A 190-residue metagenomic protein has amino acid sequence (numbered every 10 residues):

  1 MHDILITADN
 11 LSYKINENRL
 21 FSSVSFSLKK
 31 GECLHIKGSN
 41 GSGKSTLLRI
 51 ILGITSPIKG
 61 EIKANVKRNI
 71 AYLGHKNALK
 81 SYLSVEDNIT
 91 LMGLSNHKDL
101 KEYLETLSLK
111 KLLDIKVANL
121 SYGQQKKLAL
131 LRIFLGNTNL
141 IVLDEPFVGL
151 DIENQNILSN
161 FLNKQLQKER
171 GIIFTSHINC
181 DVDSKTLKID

Functional and structural regions predicted by a protein language model:
I6-A8, L20-S23: Conserved structural motif at the start of ABC-family nucleotide-binding domains
K37-S39: The feature captures the beta-strand-to-loop junction immediately N-terminal to the Walker
L52: Helix-to-loop junction immediately C-terminal to a conserved catalytic motif
K76, S81-D99: Q-loop/switch helix immediately C-terminal to the Walker
K98-L113, F134: Conserved ABC ATPase "signature" region
K116-G123: Conserved ABC ATPase signature
L130: Hydrophobic anchor residue at the start of the ABC signature
I141-E145: Catalytic Walker B motif of ABC-type/P-loop ATPase nucleotide-binding domains
